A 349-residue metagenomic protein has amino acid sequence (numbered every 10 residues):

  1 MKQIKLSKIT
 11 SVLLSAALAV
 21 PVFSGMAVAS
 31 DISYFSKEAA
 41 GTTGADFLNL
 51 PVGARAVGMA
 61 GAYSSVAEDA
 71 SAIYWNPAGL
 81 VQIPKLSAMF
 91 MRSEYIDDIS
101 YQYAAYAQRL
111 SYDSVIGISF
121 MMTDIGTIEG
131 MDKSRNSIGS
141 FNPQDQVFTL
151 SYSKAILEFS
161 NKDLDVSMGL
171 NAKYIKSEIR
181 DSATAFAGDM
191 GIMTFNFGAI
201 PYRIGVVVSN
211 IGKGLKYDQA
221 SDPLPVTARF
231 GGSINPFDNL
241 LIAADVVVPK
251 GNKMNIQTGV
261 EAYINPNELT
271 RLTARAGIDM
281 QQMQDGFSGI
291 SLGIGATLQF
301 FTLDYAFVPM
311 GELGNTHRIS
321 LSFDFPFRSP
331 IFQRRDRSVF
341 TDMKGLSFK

Functional and structural regions predicted by a protein language model:
K2-L14: Bacterial N-terminal signal peptides that target proteins for export
V12-V22: Bacterial N-terminal signal peptides
F23-A29: Sec/Tat signal peptide C-region and signal peptidase I cleavage site
A29-A60, K85-A88, S93, S100-K349: Outer-membrane beta-barrel porins/channels
S65, I96-D97: Surface-exposed strand-loop-strand hairpins of Gram-negative outer-membrane beta-barrel proteins
S71-A78: N-terminal periplasmic accessory domains that precede and gate Gram-negative outer-membrane beta-barrel machines
V81-I83: Short active-site loop/helix that positions an aromatic residue
